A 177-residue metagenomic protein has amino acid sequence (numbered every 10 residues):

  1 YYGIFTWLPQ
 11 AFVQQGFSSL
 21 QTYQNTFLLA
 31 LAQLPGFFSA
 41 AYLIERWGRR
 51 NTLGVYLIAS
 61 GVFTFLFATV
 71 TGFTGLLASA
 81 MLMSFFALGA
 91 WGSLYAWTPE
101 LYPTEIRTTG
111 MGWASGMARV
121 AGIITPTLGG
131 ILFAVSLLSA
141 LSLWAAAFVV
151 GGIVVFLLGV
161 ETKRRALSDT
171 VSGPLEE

Functional and structural regions predicted by a protein language model:
Y1-E177: Transmembrane-helix signature of 12-pass secondary carriers
